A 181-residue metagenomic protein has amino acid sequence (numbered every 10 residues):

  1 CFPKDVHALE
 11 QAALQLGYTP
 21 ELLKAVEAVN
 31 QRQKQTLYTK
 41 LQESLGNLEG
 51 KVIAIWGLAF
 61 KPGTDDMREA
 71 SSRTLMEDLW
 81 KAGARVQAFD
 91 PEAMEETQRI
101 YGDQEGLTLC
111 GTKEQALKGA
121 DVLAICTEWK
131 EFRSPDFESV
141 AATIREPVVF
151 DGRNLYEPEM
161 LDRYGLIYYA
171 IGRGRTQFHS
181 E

Functional and structural regions predicted by a protein language model:
C1-E181: Structural/interface elements that position substrates and couple domains in central-metabolism enzymes
